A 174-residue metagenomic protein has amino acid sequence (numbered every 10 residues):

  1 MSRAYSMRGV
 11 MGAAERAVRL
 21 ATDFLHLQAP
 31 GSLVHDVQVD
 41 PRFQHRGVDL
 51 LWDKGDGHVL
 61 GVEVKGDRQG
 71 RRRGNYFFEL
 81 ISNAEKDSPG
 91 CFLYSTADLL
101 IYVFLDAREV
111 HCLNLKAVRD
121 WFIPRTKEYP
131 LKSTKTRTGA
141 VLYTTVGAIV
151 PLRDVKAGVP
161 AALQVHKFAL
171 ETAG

Functional and structural regions predicted by a protein language model:
M1-R42, R68: Acidic-basic catalytic patches of nuclease active cores, encompassing PD-(D/E)XK and other metal-cofactor nuclease
A4-R8, K65-V110: Catalytic cores of nucleic-acid endonucleases
Y5-G9, D106-G174: Non-catalytic C-terminal interaction segments of nucleic acid-processing enzymes
R16, H45, S95: Short, well-structured alpha-helical interface segments that form or flank functional binding sites
H35-D56: Active-site metal-binding core of divalent-cation-utilizing nuclease and nuclease-like domains
G47, V59, A97: Extracellular structured ligand-interaction cores
L50-W52, G57-G70: Conserved catalytic cores of phosphodiester-cleaving nucleases, focusing on short active-site segments
